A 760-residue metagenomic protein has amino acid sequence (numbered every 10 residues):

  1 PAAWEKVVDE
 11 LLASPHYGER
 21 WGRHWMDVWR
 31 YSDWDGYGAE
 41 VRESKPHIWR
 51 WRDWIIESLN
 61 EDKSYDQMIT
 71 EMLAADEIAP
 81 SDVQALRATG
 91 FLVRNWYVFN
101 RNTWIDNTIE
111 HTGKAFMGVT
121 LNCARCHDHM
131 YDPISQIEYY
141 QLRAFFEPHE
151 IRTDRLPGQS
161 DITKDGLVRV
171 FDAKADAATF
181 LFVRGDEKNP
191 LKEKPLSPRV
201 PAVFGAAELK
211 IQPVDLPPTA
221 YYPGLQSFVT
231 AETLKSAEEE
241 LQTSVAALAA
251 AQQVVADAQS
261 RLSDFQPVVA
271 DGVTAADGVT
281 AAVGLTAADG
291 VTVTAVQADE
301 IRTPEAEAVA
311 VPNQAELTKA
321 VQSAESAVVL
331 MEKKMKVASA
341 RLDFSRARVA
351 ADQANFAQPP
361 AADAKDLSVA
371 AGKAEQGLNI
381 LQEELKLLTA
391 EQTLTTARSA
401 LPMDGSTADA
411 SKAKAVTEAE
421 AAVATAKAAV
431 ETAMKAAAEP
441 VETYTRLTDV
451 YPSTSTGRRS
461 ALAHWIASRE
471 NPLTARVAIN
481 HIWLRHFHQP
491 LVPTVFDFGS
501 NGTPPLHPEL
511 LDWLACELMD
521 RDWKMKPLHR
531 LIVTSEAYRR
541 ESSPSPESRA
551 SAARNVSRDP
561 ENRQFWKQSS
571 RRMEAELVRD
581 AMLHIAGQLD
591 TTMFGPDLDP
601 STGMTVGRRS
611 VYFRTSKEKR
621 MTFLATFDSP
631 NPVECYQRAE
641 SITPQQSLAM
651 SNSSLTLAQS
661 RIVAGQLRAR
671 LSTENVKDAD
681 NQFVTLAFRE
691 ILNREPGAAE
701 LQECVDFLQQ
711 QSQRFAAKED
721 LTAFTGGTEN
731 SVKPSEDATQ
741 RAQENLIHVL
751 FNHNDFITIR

Functional and structural regions predicted by a protein language model:
P1-H16, Y31-A79, N102, D132-S135 (+8 more regions): Primarily short, surface-exposed interaction patches in extracytoplasmic proteins
W29, L59, L73, N95 (+5 more regions): Hydrophobic aliphatic residues
E77-A177, L191-E193, P201-V203, L209 (+3 more regions): Sequence context surrounding c-type heme c attachment/ligation sites in exported
V273-V291: Long, intrinsically disordered low-complexity tandem-repeat segments
L746: Globin-like tetrapyrrole-binding proteins
